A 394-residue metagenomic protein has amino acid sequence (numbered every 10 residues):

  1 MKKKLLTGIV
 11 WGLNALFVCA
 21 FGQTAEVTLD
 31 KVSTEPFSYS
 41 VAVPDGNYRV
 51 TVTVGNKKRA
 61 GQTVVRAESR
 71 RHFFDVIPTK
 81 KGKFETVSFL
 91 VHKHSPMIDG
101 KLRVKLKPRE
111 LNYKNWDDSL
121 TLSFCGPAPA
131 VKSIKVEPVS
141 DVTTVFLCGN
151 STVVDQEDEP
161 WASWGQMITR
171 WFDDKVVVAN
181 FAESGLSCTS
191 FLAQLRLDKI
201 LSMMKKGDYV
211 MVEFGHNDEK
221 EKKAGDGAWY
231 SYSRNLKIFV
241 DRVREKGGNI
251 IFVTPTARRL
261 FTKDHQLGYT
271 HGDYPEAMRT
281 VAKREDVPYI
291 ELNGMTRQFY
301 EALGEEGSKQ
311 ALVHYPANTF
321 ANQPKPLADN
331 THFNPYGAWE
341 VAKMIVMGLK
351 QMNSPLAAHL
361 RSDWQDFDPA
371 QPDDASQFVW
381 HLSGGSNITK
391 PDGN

Functional and structural regions predicted by a protein language model:
K3, E68, L195-S362, D366 (+3 more regions): Alpha-helical cap/lid subdomain in secreted, periplasmic, or secretory-pathway luminal O-acyl-processing enzymes
G8-C19: Bacterial N-terminal signal peptides
S33-G46: Short beta-strands within extracellular/lumenal beta-sheet-rich domains
G46-V52: A short tyrosine-centered beta-strand micro-motif
K58-F74: Short, surface-exposed beta-strand/strand-loop-strand elements in extracellular ectodomains
D75-L106: Extracellular carbohydrate recognition and processing domains and analogous Trp-centered ligand-binding platforms
K93-L102, L111-C125: Noncatalytic modules at the cell exterior or secretory-pathway interfaces, chiefly beta-strand-rich lectin/adhesion
L122, G126-E183, L197-V210: Serine-esterase "nucleophile elbow" of acetyl-processing enzymes
